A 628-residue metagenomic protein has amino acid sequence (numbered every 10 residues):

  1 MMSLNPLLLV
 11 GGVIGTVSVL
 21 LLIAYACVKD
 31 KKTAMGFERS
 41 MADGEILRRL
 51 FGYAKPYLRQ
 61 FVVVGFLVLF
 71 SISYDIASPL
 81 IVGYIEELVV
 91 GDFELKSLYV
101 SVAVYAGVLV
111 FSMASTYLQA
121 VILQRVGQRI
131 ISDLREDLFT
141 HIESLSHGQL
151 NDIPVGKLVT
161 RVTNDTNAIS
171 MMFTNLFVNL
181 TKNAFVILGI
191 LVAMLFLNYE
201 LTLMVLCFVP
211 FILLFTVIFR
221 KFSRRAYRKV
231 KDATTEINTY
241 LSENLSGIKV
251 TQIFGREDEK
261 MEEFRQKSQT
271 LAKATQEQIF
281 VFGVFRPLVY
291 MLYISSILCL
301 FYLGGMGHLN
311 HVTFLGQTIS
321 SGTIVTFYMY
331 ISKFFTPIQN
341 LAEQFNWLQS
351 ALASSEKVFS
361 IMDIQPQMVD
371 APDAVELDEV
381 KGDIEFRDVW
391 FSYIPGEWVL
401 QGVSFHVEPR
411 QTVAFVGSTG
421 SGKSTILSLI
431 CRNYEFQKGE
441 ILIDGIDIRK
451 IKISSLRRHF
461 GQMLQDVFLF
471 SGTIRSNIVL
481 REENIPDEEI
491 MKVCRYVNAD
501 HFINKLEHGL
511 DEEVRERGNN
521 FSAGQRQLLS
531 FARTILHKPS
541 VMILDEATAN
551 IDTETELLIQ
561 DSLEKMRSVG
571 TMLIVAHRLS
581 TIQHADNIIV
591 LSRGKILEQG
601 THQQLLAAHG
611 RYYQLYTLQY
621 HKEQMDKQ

Functional and structural regions predicted by a protein language model:
M1-S40, F61-S115, I122, F196-E200 (+2 more regions): Transmembrane helix-loop-helix hairpins at lipid-water interfaces of multipass membrane proteins, especially the type-1
M2-S3, F66, Y74-S78, Y84 (+6 more regions): Hydrophobic alpha-helical transmembrane segments of ABC transporter permease domains
A26-D43, F66-L67, Y74-E87, V108-V155 (+12 more regions): Juxtamembrane helix-loop junctions of ABC transporter transmembrane domains
D43-P56, L158: A short amphipathic helical element positioned immediately N-terminal to and/or at the very start of a transmembrane
K55, F93, Q128, E136-T160 (+6 more regions): Short intracellular "coupling" helices and adjacent cytoplasmic loop segments at the cytosolic face of multi-pass
K55-R59, H147-G148, N164-F173, F177 (+6 more regions): An intracellular "coupling" helix at the cytosolic face of ABC transporter transmembrane type-1 domains
D92-E94, V100, A193-C207, E277-E356 (+1 more regions): Helix-loop-helix
D363, D370-A371, L377-Q628: ABC-type nucleotide-binding domain
